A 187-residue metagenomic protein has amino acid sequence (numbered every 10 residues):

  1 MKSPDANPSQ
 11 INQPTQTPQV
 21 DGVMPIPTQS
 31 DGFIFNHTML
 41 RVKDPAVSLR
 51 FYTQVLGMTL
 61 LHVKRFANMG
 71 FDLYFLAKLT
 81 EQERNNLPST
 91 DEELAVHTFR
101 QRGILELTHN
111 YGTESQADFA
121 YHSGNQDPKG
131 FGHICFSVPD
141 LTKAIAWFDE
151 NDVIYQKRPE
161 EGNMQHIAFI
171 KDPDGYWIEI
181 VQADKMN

Functional and structural regions predicted by a protein language model:
S3-F35, T59-F136, I145-K171, A183-N187: Vicinal oxygen chelate
M39-P45, A67, P139: Conserved beta-strand-loop-alpha-helix junction that forms the acyl-donor binding cleft
A46-V47, K143: Alpha-helical macromolecular-interaction surfaces
S48-T53, L76, F148, G175: Conserved active-site tyrosine of GNAT-family acetyltransferases
W177-I180: Short glycine-/small-residue motifs
